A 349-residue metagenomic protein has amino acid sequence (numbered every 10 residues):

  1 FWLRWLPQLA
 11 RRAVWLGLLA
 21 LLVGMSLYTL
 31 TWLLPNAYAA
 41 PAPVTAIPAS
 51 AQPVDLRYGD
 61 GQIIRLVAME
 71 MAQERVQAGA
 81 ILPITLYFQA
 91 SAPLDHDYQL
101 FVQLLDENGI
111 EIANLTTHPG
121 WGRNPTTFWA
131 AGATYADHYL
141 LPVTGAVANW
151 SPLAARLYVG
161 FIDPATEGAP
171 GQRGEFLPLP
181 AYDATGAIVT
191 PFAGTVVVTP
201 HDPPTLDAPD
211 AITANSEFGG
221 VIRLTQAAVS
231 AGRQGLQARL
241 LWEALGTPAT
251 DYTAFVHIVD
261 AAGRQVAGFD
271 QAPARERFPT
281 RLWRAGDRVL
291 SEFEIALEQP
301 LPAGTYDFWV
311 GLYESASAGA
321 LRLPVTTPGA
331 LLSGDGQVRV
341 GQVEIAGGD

Functional and structural regions predicted by a protein language model:
F1-W2, L6-D349: C-terminal luminal/periplasmic domains and tails of membrane-associated envelope-modifying transferases
